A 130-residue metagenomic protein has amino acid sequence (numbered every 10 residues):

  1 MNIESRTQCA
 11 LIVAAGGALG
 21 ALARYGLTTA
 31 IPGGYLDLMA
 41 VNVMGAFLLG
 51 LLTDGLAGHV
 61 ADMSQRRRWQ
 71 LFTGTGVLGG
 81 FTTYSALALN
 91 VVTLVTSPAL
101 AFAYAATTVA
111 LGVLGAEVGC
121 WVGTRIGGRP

Functional and structural regions predicted by a protein language model:
M1-P130: Membrane-interface helix-loop junctions in multi-pass transporters/channels
